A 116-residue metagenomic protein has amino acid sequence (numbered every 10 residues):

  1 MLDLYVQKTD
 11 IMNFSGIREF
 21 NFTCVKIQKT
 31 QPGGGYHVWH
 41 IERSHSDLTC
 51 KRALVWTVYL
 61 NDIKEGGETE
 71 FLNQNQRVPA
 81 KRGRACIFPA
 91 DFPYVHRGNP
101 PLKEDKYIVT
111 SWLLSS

Functional and structural regions predicted by a protein language model:
M1-A85, P93-S116: Fe(II)/2-oxoglutarate oxygenase catalytic core
